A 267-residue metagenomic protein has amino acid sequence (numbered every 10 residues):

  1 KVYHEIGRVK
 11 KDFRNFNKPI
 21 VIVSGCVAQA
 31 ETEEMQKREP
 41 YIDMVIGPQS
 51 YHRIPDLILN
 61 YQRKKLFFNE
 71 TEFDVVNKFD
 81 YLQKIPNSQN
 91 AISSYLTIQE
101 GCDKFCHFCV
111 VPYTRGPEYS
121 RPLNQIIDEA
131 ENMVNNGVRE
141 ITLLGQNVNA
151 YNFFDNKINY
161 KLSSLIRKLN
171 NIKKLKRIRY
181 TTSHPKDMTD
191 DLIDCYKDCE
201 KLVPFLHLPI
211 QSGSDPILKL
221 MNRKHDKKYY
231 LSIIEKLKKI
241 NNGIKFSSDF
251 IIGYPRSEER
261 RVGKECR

Functional and structural regions predicted by a protein language model:
K1-Y151, L202, L206, K228-K239: Proteins enriched for Cys/Gly/acidic motifs involved in redox and nucleic-acid/cofactor modification
Y3-I6, L123-N124, K157-S164, D226 (+1 more regions): Charged helix-capping and loop-helix junction motifs
V21, G25, A30, N135-P255: Conserved SAM/AdoMet-binding glycine-rich loop
E259-C266: Conserved small/polar residues in nucleotide/adenosyl-binding loops
